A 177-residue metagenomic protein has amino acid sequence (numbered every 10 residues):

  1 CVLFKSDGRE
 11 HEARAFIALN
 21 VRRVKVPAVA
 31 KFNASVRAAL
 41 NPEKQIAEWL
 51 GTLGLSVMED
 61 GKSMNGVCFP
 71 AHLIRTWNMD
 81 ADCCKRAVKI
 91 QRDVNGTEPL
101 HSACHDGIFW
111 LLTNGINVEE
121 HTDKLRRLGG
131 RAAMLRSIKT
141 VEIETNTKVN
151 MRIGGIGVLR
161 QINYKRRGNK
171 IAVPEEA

Functional and structural regions predicted by a protein language model:
C1-A177: Solvent-exposed functional surfaces
